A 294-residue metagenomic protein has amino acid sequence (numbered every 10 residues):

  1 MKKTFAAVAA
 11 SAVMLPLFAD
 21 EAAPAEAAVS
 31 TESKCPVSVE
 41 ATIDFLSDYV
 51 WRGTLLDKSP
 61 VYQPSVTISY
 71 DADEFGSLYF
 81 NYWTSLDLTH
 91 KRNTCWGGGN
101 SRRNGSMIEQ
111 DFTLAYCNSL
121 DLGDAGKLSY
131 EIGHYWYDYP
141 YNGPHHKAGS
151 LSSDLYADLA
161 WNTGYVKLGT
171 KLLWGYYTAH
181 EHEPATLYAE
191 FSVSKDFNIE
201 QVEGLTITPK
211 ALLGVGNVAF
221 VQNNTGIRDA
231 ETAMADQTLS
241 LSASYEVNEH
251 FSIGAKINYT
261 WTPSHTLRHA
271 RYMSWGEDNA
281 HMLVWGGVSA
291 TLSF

Functional and structural regions predicted by a protein language model:
D20-S38, D71-Y79, N104, S119-S129 (+4 more regions): Short loop/turn motifs that connect adjacent beta-strands in outer-membrane beta-barrel proteins
E21-D71, Y79-W96, W285: Short glycine/proline- and aromatic-enriched beta-strand/turn motifs that initiate or cap beta-hairpins
C35-V37, K58-Y62, S106-F112, L128 (+4 more regions): Residues that define the transmembrane beta-barrel architecture of outer-membrane proteins
V39-I43, P64, G76-Y82, F112 (+8 more regions): Transmembrane beta-strands of outer-membrane beta-barrel proteins
T42, T67-S69, A115-S119, D158-N162 (+3 more regions): Transmembrane beta-barrel domains of outer membrane proteins
F45-W51, T84-H90, N118, H134-P140 (+6 more regions): Transmembrane beta-strands of outer-membrane beta-barrel pores
A72-L151, P263-D278: Surface-exposed loop and membrane-interface regions of Gram-negative outer-membrane beta-barrel proteins
L239, S244-F294: Predominantly the C-terminal beta-signal and adjacent terminal strand-loop region of outer-membrane beta-barrel
